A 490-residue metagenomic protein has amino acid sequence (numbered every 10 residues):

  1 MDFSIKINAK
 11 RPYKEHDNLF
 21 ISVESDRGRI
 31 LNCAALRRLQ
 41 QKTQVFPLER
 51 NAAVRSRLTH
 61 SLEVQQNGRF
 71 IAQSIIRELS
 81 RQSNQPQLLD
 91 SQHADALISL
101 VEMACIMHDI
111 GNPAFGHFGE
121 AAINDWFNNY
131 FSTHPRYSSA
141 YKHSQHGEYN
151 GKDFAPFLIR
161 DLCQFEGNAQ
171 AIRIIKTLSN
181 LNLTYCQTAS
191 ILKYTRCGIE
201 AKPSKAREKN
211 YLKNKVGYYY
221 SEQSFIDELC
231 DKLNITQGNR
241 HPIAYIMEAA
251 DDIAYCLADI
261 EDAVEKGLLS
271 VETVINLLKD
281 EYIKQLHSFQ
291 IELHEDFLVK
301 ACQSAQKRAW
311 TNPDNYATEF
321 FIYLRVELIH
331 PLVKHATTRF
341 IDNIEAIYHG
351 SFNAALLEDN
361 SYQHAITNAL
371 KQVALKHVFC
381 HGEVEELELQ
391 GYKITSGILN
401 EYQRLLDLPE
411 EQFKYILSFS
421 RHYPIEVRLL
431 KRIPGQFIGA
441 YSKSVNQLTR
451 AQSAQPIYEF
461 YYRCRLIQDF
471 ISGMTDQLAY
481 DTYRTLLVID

Functional and structural regions predicted by a protein language model:
M1-F20, E24-R27, V427-Q436, S442 (+1 more regions): Extreme N-terminal flexible tails
M1-L19, R27, L31-K42, N51 (+5 more regions): Sequence-structural signature of the catalytic-core scaffold of metal-dependent phosphohydrolases that act on
L36-Q40, S132, R136, N180-T184 (+9 more regions): Intrinsically disordered or highly flexible coil/loop and linker segments, enriched in small and charged/polar residues
K42-A52, V373-V378: A short small-residue
E63, A249-D252, L328, L332-H335 (+6 more regions): Charged, amphipathic alpha-helical oligomerization/scaffolding segments
F297-N360, N368, C380: Long, amphipathic alpha-helical stalk/connector segments used for oligomerization, subunit docking, or mechanical
I341-K443: Substrate-recognition/cap regions that form aromatic- and gly/pro-loop-enriched pockets for small-molecule ligands
I416-I489: C-terminal amphipathic alpha-helical interaction region
